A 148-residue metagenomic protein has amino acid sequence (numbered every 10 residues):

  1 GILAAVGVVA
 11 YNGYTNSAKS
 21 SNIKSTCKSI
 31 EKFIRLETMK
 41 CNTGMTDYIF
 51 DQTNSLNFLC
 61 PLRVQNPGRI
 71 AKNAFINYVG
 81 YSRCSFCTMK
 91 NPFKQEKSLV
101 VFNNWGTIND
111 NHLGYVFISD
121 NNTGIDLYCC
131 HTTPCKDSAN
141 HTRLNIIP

Functional and structural regions predicted by a protein language model:
G1-S29: Amphipathic alpha-helical segments typified by the pilin-like N-terminal helix that continues immediately C-terminal
T26-M45: N-terminal alpha-helical signal peptides/signal-anchor transmembrane segments
M39-P148: Periplasmic/extracellular, small/polar-rich flexible segments of pilin-like filament-forming proteins
